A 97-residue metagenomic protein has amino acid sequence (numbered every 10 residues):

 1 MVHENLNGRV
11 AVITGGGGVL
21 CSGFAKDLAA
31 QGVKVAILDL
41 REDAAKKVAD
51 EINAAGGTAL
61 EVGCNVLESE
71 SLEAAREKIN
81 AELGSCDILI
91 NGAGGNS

Functional and structural regions predicted by a protein language model:
E4-A36: Canonical Rossmann dinucleotide-binding motif of NAD(H)/NADP(H)-dependent dehydrogenases/reductases, specifically
V10, K34-A36, T58-L60, S85-D87: Structural signature of beta-strand start/N-cap positions in the alpha/beta core of ABC transporter nucleotide-binding
L20, A45-V48, I52: Generic hydrophobic, amphipathic alpha-helix propensity
S22, K26, A30, K46 (+2 more regions): Amphipathic, non-transmembrane alpha-helical secondary structure
Q31-K47: Conserved glycine-rich Rossmann-like NAD(P)H-binding loop of the short-chain dehydrogenase/reductase
A49, N53, A59-G63, E68-C86: Conserved amphipathic alpha-helix within the SDR
G92-S97: Conserved NAD(P)H cofactor-binding loop of Rossmann-fold oxidoreductase domains
